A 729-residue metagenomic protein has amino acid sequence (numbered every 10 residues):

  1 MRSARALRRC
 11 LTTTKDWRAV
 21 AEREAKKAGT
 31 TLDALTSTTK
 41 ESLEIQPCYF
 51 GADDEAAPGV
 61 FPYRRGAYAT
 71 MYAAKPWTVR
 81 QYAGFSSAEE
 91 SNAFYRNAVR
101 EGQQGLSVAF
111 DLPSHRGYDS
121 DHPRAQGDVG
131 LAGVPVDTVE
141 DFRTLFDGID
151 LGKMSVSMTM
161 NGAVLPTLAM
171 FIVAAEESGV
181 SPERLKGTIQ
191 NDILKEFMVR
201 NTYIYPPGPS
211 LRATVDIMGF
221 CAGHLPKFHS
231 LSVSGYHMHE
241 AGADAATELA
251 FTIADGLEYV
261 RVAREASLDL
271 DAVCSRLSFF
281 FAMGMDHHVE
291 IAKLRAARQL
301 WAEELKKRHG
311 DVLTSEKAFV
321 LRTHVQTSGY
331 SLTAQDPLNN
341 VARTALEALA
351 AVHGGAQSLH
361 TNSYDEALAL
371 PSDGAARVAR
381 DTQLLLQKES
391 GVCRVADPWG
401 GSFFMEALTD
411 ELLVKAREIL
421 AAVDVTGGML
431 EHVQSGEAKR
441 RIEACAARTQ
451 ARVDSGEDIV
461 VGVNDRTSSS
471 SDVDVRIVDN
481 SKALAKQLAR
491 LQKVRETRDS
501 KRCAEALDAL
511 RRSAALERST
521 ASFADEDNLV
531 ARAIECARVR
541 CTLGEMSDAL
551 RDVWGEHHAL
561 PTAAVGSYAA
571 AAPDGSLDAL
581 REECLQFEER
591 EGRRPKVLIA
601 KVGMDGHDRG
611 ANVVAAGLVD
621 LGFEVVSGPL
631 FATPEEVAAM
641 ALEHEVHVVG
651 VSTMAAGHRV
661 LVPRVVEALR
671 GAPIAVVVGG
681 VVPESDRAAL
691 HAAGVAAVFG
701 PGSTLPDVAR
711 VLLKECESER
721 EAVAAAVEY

Functional and structural regions predicted by a protein language model:
R2-E140, L145-D150, A175-V180, E418-V425 (+9 more regions): Acidic/polar, glycine-rich intrinsically disordered N-terminal extensions of enzymes
T14-Q46, G51-A57, L168, G208 (+2 more regions): Gly/Pro-rich turn-and-neighbor structural signature
P47, W77-A83, Q104-V108, A132 (+7 more regions): Hydrophobic faces of well-ordered beta-strands that scaffold small-molecule active sites in alpha/beta enzyme cores
Q103, A125-E265, E290-E304, Q335-A345 (+3 more regions): Active-site cavity-forming subdomains of large catalytic enzyme subunits
G127-L131, E196-Y205, E240-G242, F281-D286 (+8 more regions): Short beta-alpha connecting loops at secondary-structure transitions that line or flank enzyme active sites
D137, G162-A163, A175, R200-C221 (+7 more regions): Phosphate/diphosphate-binding loops
T167, G242-A250, G284-A296, T327-V341 (+5 more regions): Short glycine/threonine-rich loop-to-helix capping motif typified by GTGT followed within a few residues by an Asp-Pro
A272-V273, L313-T327, A334-N362, P371-V392 (+6 more regions): Flexible glycine/proline-rich, aromatic-decorated loop/lid segments
